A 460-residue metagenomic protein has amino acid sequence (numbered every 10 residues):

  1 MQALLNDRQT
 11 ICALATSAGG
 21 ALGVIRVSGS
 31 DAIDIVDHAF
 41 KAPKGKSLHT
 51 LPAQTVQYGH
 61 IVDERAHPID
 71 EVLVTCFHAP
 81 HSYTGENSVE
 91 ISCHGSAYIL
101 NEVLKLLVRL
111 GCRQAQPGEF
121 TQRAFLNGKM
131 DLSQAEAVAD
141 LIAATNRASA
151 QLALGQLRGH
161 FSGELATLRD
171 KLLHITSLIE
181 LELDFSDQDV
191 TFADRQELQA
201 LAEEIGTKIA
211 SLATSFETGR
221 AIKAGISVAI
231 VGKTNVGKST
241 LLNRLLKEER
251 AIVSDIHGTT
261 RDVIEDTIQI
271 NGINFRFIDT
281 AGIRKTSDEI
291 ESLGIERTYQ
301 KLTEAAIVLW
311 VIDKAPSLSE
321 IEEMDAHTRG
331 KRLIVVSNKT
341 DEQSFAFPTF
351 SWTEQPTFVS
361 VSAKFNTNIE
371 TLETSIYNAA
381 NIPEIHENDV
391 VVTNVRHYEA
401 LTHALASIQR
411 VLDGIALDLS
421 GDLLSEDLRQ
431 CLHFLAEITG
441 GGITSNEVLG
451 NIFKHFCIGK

Functional and structural regions predicted by a protein language model:
M1-Q151, G155, G159, I334: A glycine-rich (often HGG/GG-containing) alpha/beta subdomain
Q2-L14, R147-Q269, T286-D288, S317-K460: C-terminal-of-GTPase-core extension/linker across diverse P-loop GTPases
G20, Q54-V56, E304-V308, G330-L333 (+1 more regions): Short glycine-/polar-rich loops that comprise or flank the Walker A/P-loop and associated switch/sensor motifs
Q57-H78, G258-T286, E304-I307: Switch I (G2) and immediately adjacent beta-strands of P-loop GTPase domains
R113, N274-R276, T357: Conserved beta-strand segments of alpha/beta enzyme cores
L246, A281-G282, A306, D313-K314 (+1 more regions): Short glycine-/small-residue-rich Rossmann-like dinucleotide-binding loops
F277, V311, V336: Generic enzyme active-site microenvironment
E291-A315: Inter-motif core of Ras-like GTPase G domains
